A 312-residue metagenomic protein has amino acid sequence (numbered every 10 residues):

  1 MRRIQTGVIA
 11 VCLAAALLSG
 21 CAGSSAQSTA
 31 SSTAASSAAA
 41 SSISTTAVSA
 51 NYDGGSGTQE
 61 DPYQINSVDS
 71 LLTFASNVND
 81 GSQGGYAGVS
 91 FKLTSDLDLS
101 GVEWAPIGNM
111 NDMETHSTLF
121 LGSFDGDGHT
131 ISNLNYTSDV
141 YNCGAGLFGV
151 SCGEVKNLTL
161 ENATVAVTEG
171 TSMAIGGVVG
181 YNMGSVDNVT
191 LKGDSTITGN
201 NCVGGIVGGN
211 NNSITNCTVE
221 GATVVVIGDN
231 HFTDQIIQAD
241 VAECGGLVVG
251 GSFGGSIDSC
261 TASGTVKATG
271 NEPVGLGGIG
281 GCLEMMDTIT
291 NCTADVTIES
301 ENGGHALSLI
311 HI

Functional and structural regions predicted by a protein language model:
M1-V8: Bacterial N-terminal signal peptides that target proteins for export
I4, A16, S37, S41-S42 (+1 more regions): Short linear sequence elements within intrinsically disordered, low-complexity coil regions
V8-V11, N133-L134: Short amphipathic beta-strand/extended segments with alternating polar/hydrophobic composition
A10-S19: Bacterial N-terminal signal peptides
L18-S37: Sec-dependent signal peptide cleavage junction
A22-S25, S42-L309: Surface-exposed repetitive/solenoidal architectures
